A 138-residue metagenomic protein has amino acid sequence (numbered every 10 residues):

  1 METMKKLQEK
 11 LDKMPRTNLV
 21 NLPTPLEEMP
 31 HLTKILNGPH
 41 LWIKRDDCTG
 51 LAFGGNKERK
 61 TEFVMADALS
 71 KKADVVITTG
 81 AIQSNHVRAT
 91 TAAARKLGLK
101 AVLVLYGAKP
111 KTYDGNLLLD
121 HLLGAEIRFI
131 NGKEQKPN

Functional and structural regions predicted by a protein language model:
M1-N138: PLP-dependent amino-acid enzyme catalytic core
